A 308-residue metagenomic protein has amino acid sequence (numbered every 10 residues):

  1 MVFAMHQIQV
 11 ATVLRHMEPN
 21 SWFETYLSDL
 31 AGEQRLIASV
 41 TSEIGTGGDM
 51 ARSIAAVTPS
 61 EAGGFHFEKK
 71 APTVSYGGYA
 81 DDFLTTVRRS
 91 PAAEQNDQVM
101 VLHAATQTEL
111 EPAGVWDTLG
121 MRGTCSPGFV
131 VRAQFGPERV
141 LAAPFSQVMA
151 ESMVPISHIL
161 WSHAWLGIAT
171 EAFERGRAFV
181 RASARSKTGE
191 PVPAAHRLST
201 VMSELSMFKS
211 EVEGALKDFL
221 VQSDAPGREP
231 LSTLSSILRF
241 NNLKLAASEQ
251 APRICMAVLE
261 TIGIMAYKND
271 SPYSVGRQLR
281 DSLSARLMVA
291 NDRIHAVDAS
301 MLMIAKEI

Functional and structural regions predicted by a protein language model:
M1-S75: Glycine-rich flavin
Q9, F67-K69, V131, A169 (+1 more regions): Buried hydrophobic positions in well-ordered alpha/beta secondary-structure cores of metabolic enzymes
P72-G77, H158-W161, M288-V289: Glycine-rich phosphate/pyrophosphate-binding beta-alpha loops
T73-L110: A short core secondary-structure module
T118-S206: Glycine-rich beta->alpha junctions and the first turn(s) of the following alpha-helix
G167, S199-S206, N241, L245-P252 (+2 more regions): Generic structural signal for well-ordered, non-transmembrane alpha-helical segments in soluble/cytosolic regions
M207-A246, L259-N269: C-terminal helix-coil-helix/basic helical segment that borders enzyme active sites and/or dimer interfaces and provides
I262-I308: Glycine-rich phosphate/cofactor-binding loops in nucleotide/flavin-utilizing enzymes
